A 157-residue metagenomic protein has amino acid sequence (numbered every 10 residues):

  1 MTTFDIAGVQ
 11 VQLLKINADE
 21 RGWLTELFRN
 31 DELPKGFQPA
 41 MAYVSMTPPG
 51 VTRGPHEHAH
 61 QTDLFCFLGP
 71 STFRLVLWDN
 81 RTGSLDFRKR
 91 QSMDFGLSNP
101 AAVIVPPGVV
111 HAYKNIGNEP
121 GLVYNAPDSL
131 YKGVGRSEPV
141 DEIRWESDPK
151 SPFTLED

Functional and structural regions predicted by a protein language model:
M1-N99, I116-D157: Non-catalytic, conserved peripheral segments adjacent to functional cores
N99-A112: Conserved SET/PR-domain catalytic core that frames the SAM/AdoMet-binding pocket
